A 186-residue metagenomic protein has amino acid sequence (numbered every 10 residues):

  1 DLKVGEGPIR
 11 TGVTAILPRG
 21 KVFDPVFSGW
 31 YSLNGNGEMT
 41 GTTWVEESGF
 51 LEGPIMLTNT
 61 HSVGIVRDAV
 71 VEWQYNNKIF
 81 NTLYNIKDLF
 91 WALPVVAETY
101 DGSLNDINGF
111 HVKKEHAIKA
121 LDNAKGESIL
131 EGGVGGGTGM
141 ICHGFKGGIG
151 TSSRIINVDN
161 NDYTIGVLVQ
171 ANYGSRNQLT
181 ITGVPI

Functional and structural regions predicted by a protein language model:
D1-I186: Alpha/propeptide regions of enzymes that mature by internal proteolysis
